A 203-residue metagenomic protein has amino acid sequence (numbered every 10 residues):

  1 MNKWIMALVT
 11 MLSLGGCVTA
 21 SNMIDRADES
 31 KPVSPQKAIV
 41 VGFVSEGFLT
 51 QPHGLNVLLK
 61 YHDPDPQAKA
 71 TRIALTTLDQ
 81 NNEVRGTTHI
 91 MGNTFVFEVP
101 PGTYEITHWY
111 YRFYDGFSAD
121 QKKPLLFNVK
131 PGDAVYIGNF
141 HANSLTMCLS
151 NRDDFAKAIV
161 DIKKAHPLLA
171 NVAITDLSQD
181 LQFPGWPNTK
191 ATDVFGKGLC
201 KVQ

Functional and structural regions predicted by a protein language model:
M1-T19: Sec-dependent bacterial lipoprotein signal peptides
V18-L78, Y114-Q203: Primarily secretory-pathway and cell-envelope proteins
T76-M91: Short, acidic Ser/Thr/Gly-rich low-complexity loop/linker segments typical of extracellular and cell-surface proteins
V84-G86, F95, P124-F127: Beta-strand-rich interaction surfaces with strong enrichment in secreted/lumenal proteins
M91-E98: Short, surface-exposed beta-strand/beta-hairpin micro-motifs centered on an aromatic residue
V99-H108: A short tyrosine-centered beta-strand micro-motif
